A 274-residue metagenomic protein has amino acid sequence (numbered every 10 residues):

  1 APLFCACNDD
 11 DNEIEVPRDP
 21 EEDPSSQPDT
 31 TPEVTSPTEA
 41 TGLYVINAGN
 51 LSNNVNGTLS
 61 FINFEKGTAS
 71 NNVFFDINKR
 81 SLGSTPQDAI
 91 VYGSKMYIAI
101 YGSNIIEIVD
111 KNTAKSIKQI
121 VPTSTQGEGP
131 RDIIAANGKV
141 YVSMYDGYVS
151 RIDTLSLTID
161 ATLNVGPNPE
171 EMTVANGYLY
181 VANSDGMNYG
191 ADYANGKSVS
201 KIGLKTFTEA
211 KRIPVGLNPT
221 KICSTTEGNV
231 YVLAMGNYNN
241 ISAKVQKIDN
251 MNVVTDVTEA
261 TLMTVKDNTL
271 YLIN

Functional and structural regions predicted by a protein language model:
L3-A6: C-terminal motif of bacterial Sec signal peptides marking the signal peptidase cleavage site
N8-N274: Predominantly soluble domains enriched in secretory-pathway, periplasmic, or organellar proteins
